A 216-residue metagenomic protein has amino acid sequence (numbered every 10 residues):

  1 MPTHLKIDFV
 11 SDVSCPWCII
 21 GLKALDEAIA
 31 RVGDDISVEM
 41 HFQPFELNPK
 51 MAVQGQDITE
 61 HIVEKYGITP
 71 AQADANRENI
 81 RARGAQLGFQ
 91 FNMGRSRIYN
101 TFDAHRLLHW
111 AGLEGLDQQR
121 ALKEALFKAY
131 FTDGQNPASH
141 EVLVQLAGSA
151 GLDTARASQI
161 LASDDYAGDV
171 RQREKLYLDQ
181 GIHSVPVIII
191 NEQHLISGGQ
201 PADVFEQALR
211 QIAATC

Functional and structural regions predicted by a protein language model:
P2-T3, I7-D34, F42, L108-C216: C-terminal cap of thioredoxin/glutaredoxin-like
K23-Y130: Structural alpha/beta surface segment adjacent to cysteine/selenocysteine redox centers across thiol/disulfide enzymes
